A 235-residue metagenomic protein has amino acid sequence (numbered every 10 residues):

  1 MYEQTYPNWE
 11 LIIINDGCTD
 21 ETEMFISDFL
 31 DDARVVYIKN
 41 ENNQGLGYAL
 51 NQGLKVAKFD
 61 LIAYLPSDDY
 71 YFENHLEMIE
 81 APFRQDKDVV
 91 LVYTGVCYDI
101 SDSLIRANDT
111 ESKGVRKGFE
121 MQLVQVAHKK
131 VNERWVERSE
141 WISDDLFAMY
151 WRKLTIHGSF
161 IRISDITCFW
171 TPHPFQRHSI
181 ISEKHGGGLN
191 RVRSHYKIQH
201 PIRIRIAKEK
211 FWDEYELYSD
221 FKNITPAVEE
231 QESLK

Functional and structural regions predicted by a protein language model:
M1-N8: Short, acidic, metal-binding catalytic loop of nucleotide-sugar glycosyltransferases
N15-M24, N42, P66: A conserved acidic beta->alpha catalytic loop
E23-M24, N51, F59, F72-R84: Short alpha-helix within the catalytic core of nucleotide-sugar-dependent glycosyltransferases
N40-A57: Glycine-rich, basic loop-to-helix element that forms the pyrophosphate-binding segment of sugar-nucleotide handling
I62: Short aromatic/hydrophobic "clamp" motif used to bind/position activated sugar donors
L65, Y71-H75, H128: Hydrophobic/aromatic residue at the end of a short beta strand that borders the catalytic acidic motif
N74-R106: Conserved donor NDP-sugar-binding/catalytic core segment of glycosyltransferases
D109-Y196, I202-I206: Conserved nucleotide-sugar donor-binding catalytic segment
